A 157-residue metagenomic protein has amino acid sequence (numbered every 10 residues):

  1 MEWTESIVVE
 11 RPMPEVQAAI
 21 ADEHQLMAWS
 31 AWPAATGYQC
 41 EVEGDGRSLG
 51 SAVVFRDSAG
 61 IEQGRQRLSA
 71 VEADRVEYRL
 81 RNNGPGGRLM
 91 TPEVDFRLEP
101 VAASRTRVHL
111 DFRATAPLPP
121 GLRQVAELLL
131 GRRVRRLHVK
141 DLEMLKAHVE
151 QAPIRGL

Functional and structural regions predicted by a protein language model:
M1-D45: Hydrophobic ligand-binding cavity/cleft-lining segments
E5-I7, G64-A70, P92-P100: Hydrophobic/aromatic beta-strand elements that line small-molecule binding cavities or substrate pockets in beta-rich
Q17-S30, R65-Q66, L80, F96-L98 (+2 more regions): Broad hydrophobic/π-residue packing in well-ordered secondary structure
A18-W32, A73, E127, G131 (+1 more regions): Short, intrinsically disordered, mixed-charge
M27-A28, Y38-G87, R107, K140-L157: Glycine-rich portal/gate segments that line the openings of hydrophobic small-molecule binding cavities
L80-K140, L145-A147, G156-L157: Beta-strand/loop substructures that line and gate deep hydrophobic ligand-binding cavities in soluble
